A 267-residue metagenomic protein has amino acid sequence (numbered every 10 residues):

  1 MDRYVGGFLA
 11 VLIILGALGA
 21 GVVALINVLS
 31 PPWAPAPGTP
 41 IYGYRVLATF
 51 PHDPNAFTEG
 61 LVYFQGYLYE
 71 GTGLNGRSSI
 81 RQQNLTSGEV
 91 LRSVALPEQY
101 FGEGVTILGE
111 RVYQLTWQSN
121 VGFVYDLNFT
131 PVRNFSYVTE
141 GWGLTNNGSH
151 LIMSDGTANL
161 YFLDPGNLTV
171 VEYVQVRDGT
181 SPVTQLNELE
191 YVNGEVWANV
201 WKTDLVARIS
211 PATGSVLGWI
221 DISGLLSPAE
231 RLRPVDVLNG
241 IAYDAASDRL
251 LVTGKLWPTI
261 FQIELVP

Functional and structural regions predicted by a protein language model:
W33-N55, L85-L91: A short helix->beta-strand "capping" segment at the edge of beta-propeller domains
L47-I80, S93-T106, W142-G143, G254-P258: Beta-strand-rich domains and repeat architectures in extracellular enzymes and scaffolds, especially beta-propellers
T49-P54, S93-E98, R133-T139, V174-S181 (+2 more regions): Surface loop/turn motifs at the tips and blade-to-blade linkers of beta-strand repeat domains
T58, L186, R233-Y243: Signature of short aromatic-glycine-proline-rich micro-motifs recurring in repeat-based ectodomains
Q65-G66, G109-E110, G148-H150, N193-G194 (+1 more regions): Short coil/turn segments that connect the beta-strands within blades of beta-propeller domains
Y69-N75, V112-S119, M153-T157, D164 (+2 more regions): Conserved beta-strand positions in repeat-built beta-propeller and related beta-rich domains
Q83-G88, D126-T130, P165-L168, S210-G214 (+1 more regions): Short loop/turn segments that connect beta-strands within beta-propeller blades
S87-Y125, F129-G141: Blade-loop segments of beta-propeller domains
